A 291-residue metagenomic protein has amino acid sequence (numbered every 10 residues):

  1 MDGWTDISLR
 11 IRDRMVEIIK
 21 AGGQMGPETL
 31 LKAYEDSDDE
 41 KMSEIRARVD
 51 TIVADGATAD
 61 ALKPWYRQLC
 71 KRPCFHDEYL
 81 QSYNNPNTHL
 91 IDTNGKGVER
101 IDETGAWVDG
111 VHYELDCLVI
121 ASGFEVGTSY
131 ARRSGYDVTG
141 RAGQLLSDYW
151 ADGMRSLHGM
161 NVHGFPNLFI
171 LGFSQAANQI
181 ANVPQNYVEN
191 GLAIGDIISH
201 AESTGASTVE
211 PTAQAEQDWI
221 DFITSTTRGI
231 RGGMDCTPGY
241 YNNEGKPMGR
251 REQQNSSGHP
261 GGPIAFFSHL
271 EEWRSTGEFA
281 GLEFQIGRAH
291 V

Functional and structural regions predicted by a protein language model:
M1-R288: N-terminal FAD-binding dinucleotide-binding subdomain shared by FAD-dependent oxidases/monooxygenases
